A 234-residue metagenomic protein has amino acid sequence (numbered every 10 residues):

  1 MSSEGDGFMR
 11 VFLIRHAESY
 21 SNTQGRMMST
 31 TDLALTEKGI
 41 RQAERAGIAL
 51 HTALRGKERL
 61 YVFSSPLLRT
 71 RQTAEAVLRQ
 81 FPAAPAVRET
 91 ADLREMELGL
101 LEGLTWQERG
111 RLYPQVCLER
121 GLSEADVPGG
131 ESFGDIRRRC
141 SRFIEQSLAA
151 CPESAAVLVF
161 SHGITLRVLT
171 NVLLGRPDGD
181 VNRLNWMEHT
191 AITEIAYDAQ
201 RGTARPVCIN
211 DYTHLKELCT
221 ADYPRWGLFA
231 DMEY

Functional and structural regions predicted by a protein language model:
S2-F8, R79, A83, M96-E108 (+2 more regions): Acidic, low-complexity terminal tails and accessory targeting/binding regions of phosphate-metabolizing enzymes
D6, R45-C117: Phosphate-coordination/substrate-recognition cap region in phosphate-metabolizing enzymes
V11, L60, A155-G163: Generic beta-sheet signal
A17, G163, N210: Active-site metal-binding loops of divalent metal-dependent hydrolases
E18-Q72, V77, D126-S141: Loop-to-helix element that buttresses phosphate recognition and phosphoryl-transfer chemistry
A53-E58, S147-A156: Glycine-rich phosphate-binding loop signature in dinucleotide/nucleotide-binding domains
R69, T165-L166: Alpha-helix capping/helix-boundary segments
P114-D135, E233-Y234: Short glycine/proline- and acidic residue-enriched helix-loop micro-motifs that form flexible lids or anion-recognition
